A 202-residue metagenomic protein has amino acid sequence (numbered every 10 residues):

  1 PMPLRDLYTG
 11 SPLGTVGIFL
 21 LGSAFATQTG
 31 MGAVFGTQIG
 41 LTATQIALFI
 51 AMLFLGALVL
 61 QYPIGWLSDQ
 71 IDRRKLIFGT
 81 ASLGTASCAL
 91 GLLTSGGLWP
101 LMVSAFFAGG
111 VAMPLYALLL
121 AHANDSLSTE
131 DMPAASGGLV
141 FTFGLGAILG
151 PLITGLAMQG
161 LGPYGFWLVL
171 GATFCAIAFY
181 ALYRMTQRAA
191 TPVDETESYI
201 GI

Functional and structural regions predicted by a protein language model:
P1-T15, G201-I202: Juxtamembrane intracellular "pre-TM" segments in multi-pass secondary transporters
S11-A47: Extracytoplasmic gate region of multi-pass secondary transporters
A43, L127-L139: Loop-to-transmembrane helix entry/capping segments in MFS-fold secondary transporters and related SLC/MFSD carriers
V59-D72, M158-Q159: Helix-to-loop junctions at the C-terminal end of transmembrane segments in multipass secondary transporters
K75-L90, G171: Structural signature of the two symmetry-related core transmembrane helices
M113-L127: Intracellular juxtamembrane helix-capping segments at the cytosolic ends of symmetry-related transmembrane helices
L156-F174: A membrane-interface helix-boundary motif in multi-pass transporters
R184-I202: Intrinsic disorder in cytosolic terminal tails and internal cytosolic loops of multi-pass membrane transporters
